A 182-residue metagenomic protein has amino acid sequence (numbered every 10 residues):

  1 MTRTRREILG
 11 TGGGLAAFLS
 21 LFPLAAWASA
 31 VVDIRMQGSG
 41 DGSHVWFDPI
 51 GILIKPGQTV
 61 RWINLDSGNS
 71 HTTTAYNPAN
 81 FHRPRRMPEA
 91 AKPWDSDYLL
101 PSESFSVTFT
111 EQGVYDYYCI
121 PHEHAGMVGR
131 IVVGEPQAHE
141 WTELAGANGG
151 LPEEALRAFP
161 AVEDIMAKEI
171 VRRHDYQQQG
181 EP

Functional and structural regions predicted by a protein language model:
T2-P182: Extracytoplasmic copper-binding redox domains, predominantly the cupredoxin/blue-copper superfamily
